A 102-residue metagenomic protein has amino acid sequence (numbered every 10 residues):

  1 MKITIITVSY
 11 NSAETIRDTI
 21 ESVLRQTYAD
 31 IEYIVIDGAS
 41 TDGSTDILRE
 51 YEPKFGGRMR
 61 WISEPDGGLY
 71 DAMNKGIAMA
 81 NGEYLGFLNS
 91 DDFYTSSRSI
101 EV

Functional and structural regions predicted by a protein language model:
M1-V102: Nucleotide-sugar donor-binding/catalytic module of glycosyltransferases that assemble extracellular/cell-envelope
